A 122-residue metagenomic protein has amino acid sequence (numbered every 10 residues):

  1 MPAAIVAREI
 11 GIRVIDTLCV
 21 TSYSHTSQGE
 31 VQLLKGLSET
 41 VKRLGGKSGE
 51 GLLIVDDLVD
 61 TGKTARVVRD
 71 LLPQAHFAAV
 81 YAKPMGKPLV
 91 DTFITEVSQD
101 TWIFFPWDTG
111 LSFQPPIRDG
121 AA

Functional and structural regions predicted by a protein language model:
M1-A122: PRPP-associated nucleotide enzymes
